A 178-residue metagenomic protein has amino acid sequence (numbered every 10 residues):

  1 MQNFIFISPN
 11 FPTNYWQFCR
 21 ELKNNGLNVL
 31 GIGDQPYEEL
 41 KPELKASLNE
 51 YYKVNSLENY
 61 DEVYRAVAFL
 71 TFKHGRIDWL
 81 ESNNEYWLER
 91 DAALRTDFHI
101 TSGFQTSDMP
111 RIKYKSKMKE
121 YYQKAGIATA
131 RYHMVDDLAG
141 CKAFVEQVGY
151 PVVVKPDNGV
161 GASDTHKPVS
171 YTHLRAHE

Functional and structural regions predicted by a protein language model:
M1-S107, A139: ATP-binding N-terminal substructure of ATP-dependent carboxylate-amine bond-forming enzymes
R111-I127, D137: Glycine-/Pro-rich loop/turn segments that contact NAD(P) or position catalytic residues in Rossmann-like domains
Y122, V145-K167: ATP-grasp fold ATP-binding core
V135, H166-S170: Short beta-strand-to-turn element immediately C-terminal to the catalytic PLP-Schiff-base lysine in fold type I
T172-E178: Conserved small/polar residues in nucleotide/adenosyl-binding loops
